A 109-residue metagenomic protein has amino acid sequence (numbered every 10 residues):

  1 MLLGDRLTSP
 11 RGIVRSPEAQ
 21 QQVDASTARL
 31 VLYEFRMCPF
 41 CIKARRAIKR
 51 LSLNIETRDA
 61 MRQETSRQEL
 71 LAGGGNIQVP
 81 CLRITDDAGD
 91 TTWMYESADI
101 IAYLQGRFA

Functional and structural regions predicted by a protein language model:
M1-M37, I42-A109: GST-like domain detector, emphasizing the conserved glutathione-binding G-site in the N-terminal thioredoxin-like
